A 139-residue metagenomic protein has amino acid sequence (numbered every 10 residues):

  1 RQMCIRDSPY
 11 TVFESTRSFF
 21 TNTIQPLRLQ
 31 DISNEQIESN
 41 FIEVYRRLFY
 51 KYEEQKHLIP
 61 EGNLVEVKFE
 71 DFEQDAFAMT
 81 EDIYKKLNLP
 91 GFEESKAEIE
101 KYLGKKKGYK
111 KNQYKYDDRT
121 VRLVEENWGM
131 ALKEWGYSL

Functional and structural regions predicted by a protein language model:
R1-I5: Short, small-residue-biased leader/transition segments that mark boundaries at the very start of proteins
S8: Glycine-rich, aromatic-lined ligand/substrate-binding cores of catalytic and carbohydrate-binding domains
F13-L139: PAPS-dependent sulfotransferases, especially Golgi type II membrane carbohydrate sulfotransferases
